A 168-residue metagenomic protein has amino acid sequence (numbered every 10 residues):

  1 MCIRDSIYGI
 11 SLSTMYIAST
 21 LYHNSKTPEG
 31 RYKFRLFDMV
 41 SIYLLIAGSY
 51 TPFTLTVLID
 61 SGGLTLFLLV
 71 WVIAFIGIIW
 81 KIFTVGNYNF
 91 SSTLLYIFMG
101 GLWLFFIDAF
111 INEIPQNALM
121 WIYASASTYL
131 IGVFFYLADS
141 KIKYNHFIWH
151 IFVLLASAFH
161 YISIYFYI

Functional and structural regions predicted by a protein language model:
R4-I168: Multi-pass alpha-helical transmembrane bundles in non-GPCR membrane proteins that perform intramembrane catalysis
